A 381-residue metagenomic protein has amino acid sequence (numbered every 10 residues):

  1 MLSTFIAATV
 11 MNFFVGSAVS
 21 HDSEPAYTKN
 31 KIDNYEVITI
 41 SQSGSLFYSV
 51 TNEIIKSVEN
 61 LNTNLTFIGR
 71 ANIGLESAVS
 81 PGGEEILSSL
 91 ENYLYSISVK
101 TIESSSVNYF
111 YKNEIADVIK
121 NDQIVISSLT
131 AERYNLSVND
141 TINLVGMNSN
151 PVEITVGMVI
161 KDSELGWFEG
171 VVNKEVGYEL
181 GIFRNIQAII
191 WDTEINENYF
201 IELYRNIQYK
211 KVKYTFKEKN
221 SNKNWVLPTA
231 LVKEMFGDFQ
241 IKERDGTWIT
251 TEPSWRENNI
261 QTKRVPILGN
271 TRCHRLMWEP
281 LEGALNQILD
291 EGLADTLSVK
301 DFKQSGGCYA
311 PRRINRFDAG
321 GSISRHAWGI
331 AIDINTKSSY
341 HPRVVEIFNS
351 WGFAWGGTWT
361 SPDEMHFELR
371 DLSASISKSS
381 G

Functional and structural regions predicted by a protein language model:
M1-F5: N-terminal signal-anchor/signal peptide hydrophobic helix marking the start of the first transmembrane segment
A8-N34: Alpha-helical transmembrane segments
N30-E36, I40-T215: Basic-flanked hydrophobic alpha-helices used for secretion and membrane insertion
S43-G44, K120-N121, K263-R275, D333-S339: Second-shell loop/turn segments in exported
V50, I54, E103, C273 (+3 more regions): Stable alpha-helical elements in mature extracytoplasmic
V232-D301: Active-site acidic/histidine clusters and adjacent loop/turn architecture that either coordinate catalytic ions
Q287-A327: Active-site-adjacent loop/helix surface patches within enzyme catalytic domains that shape the substrate-binding cleft
R316-G381: Catalytic cores and adjacent binding grooves of peptidoglycan-active enzymes
